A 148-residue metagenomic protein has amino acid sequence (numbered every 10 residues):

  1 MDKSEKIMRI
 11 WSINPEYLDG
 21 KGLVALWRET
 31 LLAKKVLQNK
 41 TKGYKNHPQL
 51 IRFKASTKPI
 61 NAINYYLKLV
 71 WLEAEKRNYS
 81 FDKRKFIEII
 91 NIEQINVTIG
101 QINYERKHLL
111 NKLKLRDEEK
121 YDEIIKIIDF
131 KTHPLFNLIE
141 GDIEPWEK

Functional and structural regions predicted by a protein language model:
D2-L23, E29-L32, V36-K40, K54-K148: Sequence termini and other peripheral, non-core segments
K42-Y44: Short conserved micro-motifs on helix faces and helix-strand junctions that flank and scaffold key functional residues
H47: Conserved, mostly hydrophobic/aromatic
